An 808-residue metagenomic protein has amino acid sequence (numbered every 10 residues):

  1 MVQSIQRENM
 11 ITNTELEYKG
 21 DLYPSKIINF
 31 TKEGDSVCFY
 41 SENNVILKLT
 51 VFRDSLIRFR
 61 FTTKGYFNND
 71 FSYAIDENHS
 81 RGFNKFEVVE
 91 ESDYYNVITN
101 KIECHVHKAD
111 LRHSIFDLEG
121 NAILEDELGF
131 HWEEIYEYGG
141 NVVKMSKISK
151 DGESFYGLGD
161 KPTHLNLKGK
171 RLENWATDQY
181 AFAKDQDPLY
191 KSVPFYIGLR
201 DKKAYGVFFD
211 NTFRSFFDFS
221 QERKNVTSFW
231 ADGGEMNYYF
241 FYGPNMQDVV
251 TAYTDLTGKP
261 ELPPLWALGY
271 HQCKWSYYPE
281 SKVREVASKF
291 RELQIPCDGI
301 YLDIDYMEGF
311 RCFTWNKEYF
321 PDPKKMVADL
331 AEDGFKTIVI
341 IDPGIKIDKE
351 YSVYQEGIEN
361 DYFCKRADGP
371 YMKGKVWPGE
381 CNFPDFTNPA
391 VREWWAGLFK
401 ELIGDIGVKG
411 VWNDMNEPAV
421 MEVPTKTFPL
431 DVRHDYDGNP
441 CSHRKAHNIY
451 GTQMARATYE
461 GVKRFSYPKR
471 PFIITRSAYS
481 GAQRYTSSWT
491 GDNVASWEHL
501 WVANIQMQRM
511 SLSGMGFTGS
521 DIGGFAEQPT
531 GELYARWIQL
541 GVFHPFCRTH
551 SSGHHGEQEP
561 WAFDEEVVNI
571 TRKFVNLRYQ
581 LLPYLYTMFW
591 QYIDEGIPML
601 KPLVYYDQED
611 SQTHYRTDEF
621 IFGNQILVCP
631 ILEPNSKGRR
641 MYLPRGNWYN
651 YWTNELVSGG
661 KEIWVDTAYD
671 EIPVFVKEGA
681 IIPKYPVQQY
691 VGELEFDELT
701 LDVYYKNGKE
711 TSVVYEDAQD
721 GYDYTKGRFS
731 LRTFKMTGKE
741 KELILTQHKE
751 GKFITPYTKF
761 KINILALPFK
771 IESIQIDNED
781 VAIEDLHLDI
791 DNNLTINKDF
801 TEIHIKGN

Functional and structural regions predicted by a protein language model:
M1-W266, C273-W275, E280-S288, G299 (+11 more regions): N-terminal accessory segment at the very beginning of proteins
E42, P188-L189, F229-A231, M246 (+26 more regions): Active-site-proximal structural scaffolding
N43-N44, E91-D93, I98-N100, A109 (+13 more regions): Short, well-ordered loop/turn elements at secondary-structure boundaries
L49, K101, F195, F290 (+8 more regions): Conserved, mostly hydrophobic/aromatic
K64, F71-D76, E125, P296-T571 (+2 more regions): Aromatic- and carboxylate-enriched substrate-binding clefts and catalytic-loop regions of carbohydrate-active enzymes
F116, A122-D126, N174-D185, Y190-V193 (+4 more regions): Internal mixed beta-strand/loop scaffold within catalytic domains of large alpha/beta enzymes
G258-E261, R291-Q294, Q508-R509: Acidic (Asp/Glu)-rich catalytic clusters
Y459-P471, A478-W489, V502-Q506, M510-S520 (+3 more regions): Catalytic core of carbohydrate-active enzymes
